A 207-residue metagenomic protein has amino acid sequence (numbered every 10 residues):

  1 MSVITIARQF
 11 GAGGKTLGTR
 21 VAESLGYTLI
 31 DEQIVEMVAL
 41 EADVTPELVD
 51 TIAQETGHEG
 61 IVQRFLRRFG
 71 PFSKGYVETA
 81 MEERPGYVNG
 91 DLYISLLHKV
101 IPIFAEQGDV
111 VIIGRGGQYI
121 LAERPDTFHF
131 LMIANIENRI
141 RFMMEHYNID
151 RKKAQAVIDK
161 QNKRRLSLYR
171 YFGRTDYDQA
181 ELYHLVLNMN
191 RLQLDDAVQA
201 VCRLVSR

Functional and structural regions predicted by a protein language model:
M1-I4: Extreme N-terminal starter segment of soluble prokaryotic enzymes
I6-T19: Glycine-rich phosphate-binding P-loop
T28-A39: Short beta-strand-centered segment that lines the nucleotide-binding/catalytic pocket of NTP-utilizing
A39-D109: ATP-dependent small-molecule kinase phosphotransfer cores that center on conserved nucleotide phosphate-binding segments
T56-F65, K74, D150-L194: Small-molecule kinase domains that catalyze NTP-dependent phosphoryl transfer to phosphate-bearing small molecules
H98, L194-C202: Short, amphipathic alpha-helical "lid/cap" segments that border enzyme active or binding sites
F104, G116-E123: RNA pseudouridine synthases
E123-Q161: Conserved phosphate-donor/acceptor-positioning beta-strand/loop module used by diverse small-molecule
